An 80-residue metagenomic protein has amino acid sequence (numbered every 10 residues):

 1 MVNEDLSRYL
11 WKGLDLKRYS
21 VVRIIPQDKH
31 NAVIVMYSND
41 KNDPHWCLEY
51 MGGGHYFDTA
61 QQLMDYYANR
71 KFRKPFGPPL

Functional and structural regions predicted by a protein language model:
M1-Q27: Negatively charged, low-complexity tracts enriched in Asp/Glu with abundant Ser/Thr
N3, Y9, L48-Y50, R73: Compositionally biased, low-complexity repeat tracts
R8, S20-R23, V35-N39, L63: Generic low-complexity, intrinsically disordered segments
K12, M51-G53, F76: Feature targets compositionally biased, intrinsically disordered low-complexity regions with long contiguous runs
Q27-G53, R70: Short aromatic-glycine-(Arg/Gly/Cys) micro-motifs in beta-strand/loop hairpins
W46-C47, F57-K74: A short, charged, amphipathic alpha-helix used as a generic interaction element across diverse proteins
P78-L80: Non-Sec secretion/translocation targeting segments of pathogen effectors
